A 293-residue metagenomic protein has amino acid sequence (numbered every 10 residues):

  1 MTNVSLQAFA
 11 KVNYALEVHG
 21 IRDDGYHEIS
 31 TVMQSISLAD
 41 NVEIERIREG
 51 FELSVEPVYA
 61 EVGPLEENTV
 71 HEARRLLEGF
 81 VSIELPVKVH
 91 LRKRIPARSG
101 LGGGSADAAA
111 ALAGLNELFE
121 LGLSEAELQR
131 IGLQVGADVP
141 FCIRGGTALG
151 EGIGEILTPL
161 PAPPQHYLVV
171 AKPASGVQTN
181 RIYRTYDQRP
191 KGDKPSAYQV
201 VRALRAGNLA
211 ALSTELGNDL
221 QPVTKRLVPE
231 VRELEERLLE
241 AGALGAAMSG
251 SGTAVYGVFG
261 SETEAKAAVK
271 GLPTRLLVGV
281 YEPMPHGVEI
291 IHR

Functional and structural regions predicted by a protein language model:
M1-S99, E117, L121-A126, I153 (+2 more regions): ATP-binding N-lobe of GHMP and related small-molecule kinases
E49-G63, A111, L133, A206-L216: Short, basic/glycine-rich phosphate-binding loops at helix/coil junctions that contact nucleotide phosphates
S99-R130, F141: DPxDG-like acidic metal-binding loop motif
G103-G104, M248-T253: Glycine-rich beta-strand-to-loop/alpha-helix junction loops that act as flexible
R144, L149-G245, G260-P273, G279-R293: Conserved, helical-rich catalytic subdomain that frames metal- and/or nucleotide-binding sites in enzyme alpha/beta
T253-G260: Short beta-strand->loop micro-motif that forms the acidic, two-metal-ion catalytic signature in nucleotide-processing
